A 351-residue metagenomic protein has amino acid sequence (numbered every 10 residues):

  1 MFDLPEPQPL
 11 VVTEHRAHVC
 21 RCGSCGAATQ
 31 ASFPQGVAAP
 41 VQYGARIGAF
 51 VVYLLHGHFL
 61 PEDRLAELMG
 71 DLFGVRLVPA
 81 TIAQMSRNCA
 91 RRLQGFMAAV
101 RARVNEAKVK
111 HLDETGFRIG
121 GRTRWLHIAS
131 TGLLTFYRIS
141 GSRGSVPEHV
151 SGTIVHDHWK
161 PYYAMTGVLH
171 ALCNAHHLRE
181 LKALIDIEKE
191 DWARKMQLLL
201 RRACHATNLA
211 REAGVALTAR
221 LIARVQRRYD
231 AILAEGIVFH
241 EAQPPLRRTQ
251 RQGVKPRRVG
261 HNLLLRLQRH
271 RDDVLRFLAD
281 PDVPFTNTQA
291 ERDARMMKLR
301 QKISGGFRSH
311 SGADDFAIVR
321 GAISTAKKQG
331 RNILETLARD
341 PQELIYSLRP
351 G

Functional and structural regions predicted by a protein language model:
M1-L10: Short Cys/His-rich Zn2+-coordinating modules
V12-G351: Catalytic center-proximal scaffold of phosphoryl-transfer enzymes
